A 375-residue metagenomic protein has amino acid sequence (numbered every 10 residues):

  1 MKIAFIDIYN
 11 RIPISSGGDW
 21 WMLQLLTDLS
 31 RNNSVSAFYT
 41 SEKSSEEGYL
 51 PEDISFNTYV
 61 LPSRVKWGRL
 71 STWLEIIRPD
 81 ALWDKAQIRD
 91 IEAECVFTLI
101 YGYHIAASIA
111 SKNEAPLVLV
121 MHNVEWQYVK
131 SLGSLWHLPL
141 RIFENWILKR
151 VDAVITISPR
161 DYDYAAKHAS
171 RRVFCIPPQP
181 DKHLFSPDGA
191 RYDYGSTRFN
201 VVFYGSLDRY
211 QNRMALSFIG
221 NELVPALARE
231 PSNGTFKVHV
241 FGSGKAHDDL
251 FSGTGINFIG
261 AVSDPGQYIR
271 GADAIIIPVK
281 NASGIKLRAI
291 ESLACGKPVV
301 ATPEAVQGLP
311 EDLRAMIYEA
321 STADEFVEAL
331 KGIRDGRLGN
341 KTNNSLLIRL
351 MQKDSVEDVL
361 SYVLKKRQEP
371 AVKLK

Functional and structural regions predicted by a protein language model:
M1-E47, E230: N-terminal subdomain of nucleotide-sugar transferases
I3, V96, A110-V129: Active-site proximal beta-strand in glycosyltransferases
W21, D181-D188, D193-S252, F258 (+2 more regions): Conserved catalytic-core segment of nucleotide-activated headgroup transferases in glycan assembly
K85-A86, E125, L135-V154: Membrane-proximal helix-turn-helix segments that form the acceptor-binding/catalytic region of lipid-linked
A93, D152, R270-G284, C295-K297: Acidic donor-binding loop of glycosyltransferase active sites
R160, I176-Q179: Carbohydrate-associated surface elements
R288-E291, P298-T302: Short hydrophobic beta-strand element within catalytic cores of glycosyltransferases and related nucleotide-activated
D335-P370: A charged, aromatic-enriched C-terminal amphipathic alpha-helix characteristic of glycosyltransferases across folds
